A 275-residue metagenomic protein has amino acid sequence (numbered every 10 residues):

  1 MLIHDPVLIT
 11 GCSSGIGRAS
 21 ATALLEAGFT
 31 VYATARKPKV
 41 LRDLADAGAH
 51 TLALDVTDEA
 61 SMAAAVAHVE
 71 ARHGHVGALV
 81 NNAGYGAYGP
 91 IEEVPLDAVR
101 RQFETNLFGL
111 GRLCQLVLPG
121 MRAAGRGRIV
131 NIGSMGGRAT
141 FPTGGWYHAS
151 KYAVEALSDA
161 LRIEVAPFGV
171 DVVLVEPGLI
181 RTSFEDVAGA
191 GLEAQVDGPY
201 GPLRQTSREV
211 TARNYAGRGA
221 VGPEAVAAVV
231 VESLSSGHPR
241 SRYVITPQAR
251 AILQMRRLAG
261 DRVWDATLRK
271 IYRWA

Functional and structural regions predicted by a protein language model:
S13-S14: Conserved glycine-rich cofactor-binding loop
L54-A64, L96-D97: The beta1-alpha1 cofactor-binding region of Rossmann-like NAD(H)/NADP(H)-dependent oxidoreductases
A67-N81, A87: A glycine-rich helix->loop->beta "capping" turn within Rossmann-like NAD(P)(H)-dependent oxidoreductase domains
P90-I91, A98-R100: Substrate-binding pocket helix/loop in short-chain dehydrogenase/reductase
C114, S150: Active-site helix of classical SDR
S134: Residue(s) in the substrate-gating loop at a strand-loop-helix junction that position the organic substrate next
A166-G217: C-terminal beta-strand-loop-alpha-helix "lid" module of Rossmann-like NAD(P)-dependent dehydrogenases
